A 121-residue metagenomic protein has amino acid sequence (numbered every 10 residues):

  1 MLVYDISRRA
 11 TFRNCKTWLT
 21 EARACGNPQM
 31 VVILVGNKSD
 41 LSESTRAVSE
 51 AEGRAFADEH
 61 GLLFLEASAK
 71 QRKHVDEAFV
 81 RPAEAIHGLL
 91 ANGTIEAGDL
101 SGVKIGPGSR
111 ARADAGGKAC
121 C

Functional and structural regions predicted by a protein language model:
M1-K16, G26-M30, S39-A47: Conserved Switch II/interswitch segment of TRAFAC-class P-loop GTPases
L19-T20: Generic structural signal for well-ordered alpha-helices, preferentially at hydrophobic/aromatic core positions
P28-C121: Conserved P-loop small GTPase signature centered on TRAFAC-class small GTPases
